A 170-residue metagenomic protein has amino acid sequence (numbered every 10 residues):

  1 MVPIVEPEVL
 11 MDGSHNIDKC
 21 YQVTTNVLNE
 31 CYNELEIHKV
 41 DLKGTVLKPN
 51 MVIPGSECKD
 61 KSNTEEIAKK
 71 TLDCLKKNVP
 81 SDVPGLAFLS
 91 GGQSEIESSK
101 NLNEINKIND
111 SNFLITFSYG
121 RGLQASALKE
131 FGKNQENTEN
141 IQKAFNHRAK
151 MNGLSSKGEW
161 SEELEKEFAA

Functional and structural regions predicted by a protein language model:
E8-V9: Transmembrane-helix signature of 12-pass secondary carriers
H15-A170: Active-site capping/gating regions of soluble enzymes
